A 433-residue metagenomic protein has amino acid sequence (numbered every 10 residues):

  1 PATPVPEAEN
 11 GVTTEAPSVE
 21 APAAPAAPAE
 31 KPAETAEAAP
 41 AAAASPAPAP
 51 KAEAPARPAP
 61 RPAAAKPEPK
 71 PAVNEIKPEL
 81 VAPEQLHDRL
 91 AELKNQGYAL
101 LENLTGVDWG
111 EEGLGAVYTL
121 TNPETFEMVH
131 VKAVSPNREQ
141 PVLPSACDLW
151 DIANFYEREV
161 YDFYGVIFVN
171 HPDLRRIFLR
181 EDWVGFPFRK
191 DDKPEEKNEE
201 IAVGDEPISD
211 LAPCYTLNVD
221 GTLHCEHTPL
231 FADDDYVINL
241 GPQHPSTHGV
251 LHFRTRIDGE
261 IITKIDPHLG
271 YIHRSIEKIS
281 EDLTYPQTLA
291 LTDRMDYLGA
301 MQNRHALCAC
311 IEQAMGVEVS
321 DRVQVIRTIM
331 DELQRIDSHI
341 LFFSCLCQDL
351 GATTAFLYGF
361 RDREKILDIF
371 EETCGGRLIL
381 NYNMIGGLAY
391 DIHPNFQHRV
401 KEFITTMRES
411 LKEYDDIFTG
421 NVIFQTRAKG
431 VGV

Functional and structural regions predicted by a protein language model:
P1-I261, G420-G430: Terminal low-complexity/charged segments
Y215-H248, R256-V433: Active-site bordering "gate/hinge" segments that shape substrate access to catalytic or cofactor-binding pockets
